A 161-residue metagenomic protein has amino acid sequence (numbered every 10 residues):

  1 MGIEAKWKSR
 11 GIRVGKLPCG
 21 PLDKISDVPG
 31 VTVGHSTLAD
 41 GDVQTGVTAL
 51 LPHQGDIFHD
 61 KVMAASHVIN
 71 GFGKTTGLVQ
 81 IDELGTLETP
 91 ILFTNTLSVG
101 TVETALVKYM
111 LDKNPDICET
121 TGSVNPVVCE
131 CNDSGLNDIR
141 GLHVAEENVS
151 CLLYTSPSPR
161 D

Functional and structural regions predicted by a protein language model:
G2-I117, T121-G135: Generic N-terminal targeting/processing segments that precede catalytic cores or assembly contacts
R10-R13, R140, R160: Arginine residue identity/basic-tract feature
G30, E146-L153: Structural alpha/beta core scaffold segments of enzyme domains
V33, T37, V144, D161: Short, flexible micro-motifs
A105, I139-L142: Short acidic, glycine/serine/threonine-rich loops at helix termini
D112, A145-E146, P157: Generic signature of intrinsically disordered, low-complexity segments enriched in small/polar residues
Y154-D161: Conserved small/polar residues in nucleotide/adenosyl-binding loops
